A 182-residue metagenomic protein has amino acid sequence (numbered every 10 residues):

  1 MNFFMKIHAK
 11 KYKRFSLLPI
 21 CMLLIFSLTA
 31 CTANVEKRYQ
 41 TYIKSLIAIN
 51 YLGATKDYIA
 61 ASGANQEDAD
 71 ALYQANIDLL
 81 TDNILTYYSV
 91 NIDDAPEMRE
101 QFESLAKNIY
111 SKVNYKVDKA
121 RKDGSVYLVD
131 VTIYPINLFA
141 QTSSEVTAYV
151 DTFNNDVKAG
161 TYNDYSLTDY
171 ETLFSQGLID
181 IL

Functional and structural regions predicted by a protein language model:
K6-L18: Bacterial N-terminal signal peptides that target proteins for export
S27-A30: C-terminal motif of bacterial Sec signal peptides marking the signal peptidase cleavage site
T32-L182: Subset-of-secretome marker
